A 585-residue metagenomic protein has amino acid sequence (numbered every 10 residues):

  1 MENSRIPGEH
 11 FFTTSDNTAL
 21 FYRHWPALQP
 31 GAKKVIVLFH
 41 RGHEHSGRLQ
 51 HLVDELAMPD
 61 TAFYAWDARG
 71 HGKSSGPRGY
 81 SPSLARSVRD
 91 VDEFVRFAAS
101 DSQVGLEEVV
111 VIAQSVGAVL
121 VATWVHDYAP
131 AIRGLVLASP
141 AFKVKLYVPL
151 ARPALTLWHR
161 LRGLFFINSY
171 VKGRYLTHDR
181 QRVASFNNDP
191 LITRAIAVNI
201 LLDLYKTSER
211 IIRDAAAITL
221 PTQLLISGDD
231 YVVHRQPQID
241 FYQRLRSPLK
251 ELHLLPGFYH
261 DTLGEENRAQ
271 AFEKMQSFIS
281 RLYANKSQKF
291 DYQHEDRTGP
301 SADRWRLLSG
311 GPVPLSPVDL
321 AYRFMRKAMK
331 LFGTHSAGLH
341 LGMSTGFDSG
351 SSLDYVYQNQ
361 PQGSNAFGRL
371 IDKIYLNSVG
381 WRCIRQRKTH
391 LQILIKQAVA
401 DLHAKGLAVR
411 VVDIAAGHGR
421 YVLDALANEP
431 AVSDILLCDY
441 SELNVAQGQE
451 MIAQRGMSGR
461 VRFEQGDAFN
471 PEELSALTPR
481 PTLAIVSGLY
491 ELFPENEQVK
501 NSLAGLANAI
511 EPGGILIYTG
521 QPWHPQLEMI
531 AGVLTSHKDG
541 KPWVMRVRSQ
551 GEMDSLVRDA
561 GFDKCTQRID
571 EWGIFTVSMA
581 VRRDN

Functional and structural regions predicted by a protein language model:
H43-S46, G72-G105: Catalytic nucleophile-loop/oxyanion-hole region of alpha/beta-hydrolase and closely related hydrolase-like folds
V53-G76: Conserved alpha/beta-hydrolase
I218, L224-I226: Short beta-strand/loop motif that positions the catalytic acidic residue of the alpha/beta-hydrolase fold
L220, H234-Q243: Short alpha-helix in the alpha/beta-hydrolase fold that links the catalytic acid
H253-R304: Catalytic active-site module of serine/aspartate enzymes centered on a nucleophile-bearing elbow/loop
H418-A431: Conserved SAM-binding loop of SAM-dependent methyltransferases across substrates and taxa, primarily the Class I
K500-P512: A short glycine-rich, Lys/Arg-flanked "PGG" loop and its adjoining helix->strand segment in the class I
G513-G520: Conserved beta-strand signature within the Rossmann-like core of class I S-adenosyl-L-methionine
